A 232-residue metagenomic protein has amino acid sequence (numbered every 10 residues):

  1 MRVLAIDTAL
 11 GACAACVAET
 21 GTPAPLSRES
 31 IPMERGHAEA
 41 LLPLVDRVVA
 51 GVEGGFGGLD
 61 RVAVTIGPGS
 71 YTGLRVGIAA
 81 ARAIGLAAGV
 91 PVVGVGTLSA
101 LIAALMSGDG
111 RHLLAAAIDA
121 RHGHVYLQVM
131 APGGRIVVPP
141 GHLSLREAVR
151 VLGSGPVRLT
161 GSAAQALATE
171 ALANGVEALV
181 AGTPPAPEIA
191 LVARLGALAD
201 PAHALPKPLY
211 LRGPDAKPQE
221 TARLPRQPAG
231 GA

Functional and structural regions predicted by a protein language model:
M1-I66: N-terminal beta-alpha supersecondary unit
A9-A12, G123, A204-L205: Short, basic and Ser/Thr-rich N-terminal targeting/leader segments
G21-A24, S30, G36, P91-A186 (+4 more regions): Surface "functional belts" at beta-alpha junctions
D46-E53, I102-M106, V149-R150, A197: Generic structural signal for well-ordered alpha-helical scaffold segments
A50-G57, G85-G96, D109: Phosphate-handling active-site elements
A63-T97: DPxDG-like acidic metal-binding loop motif
T183-A197: Short, flexible loop segments at boundaries between secondary-structure elements
